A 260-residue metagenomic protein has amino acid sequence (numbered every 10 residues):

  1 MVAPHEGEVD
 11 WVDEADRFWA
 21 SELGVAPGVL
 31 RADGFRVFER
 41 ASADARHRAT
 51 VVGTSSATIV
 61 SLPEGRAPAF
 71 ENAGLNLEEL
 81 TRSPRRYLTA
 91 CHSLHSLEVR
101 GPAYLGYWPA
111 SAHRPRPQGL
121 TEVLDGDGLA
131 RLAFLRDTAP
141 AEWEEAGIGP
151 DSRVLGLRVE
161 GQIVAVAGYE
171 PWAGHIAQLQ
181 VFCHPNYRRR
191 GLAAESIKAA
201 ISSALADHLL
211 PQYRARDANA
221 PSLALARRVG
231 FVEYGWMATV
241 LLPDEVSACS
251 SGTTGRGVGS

Functional and structural regions predicted by a protein language model:
M1-H5, S247-S260: Actinobacteria-biased recognition of intrinsically disordered, low-complexity terminal regions
V2-R131: Acyl-donor-binding surface of acyltransferase catalytic domains
T58, H175, A204-R216: Conserved GNAT acetyl-CoA-binding A-motif
V99-W108, V232-A248: Conserved catalytic-core motifs of GNAT/GCN5-like acyltransferases
G119-L155: Internal catalytic-core helix/loop-beta-alpha segment that presents or stabilizes conserved functional determinants
A146-I176, Q180-H184: A conserved beta-strand-loop-helix scaffold within acyl/acetyltransferase catalytic domains
L179, R189-L205, A224-R228: Conserved acetyl-CoA-binding loop-helix of GNAT-fold acetyltransferases
Q212-R227, V232, V240-D244: Conserved beta-strand-loop-alpha-helix junction that forms the acyl-donor binding cleft
